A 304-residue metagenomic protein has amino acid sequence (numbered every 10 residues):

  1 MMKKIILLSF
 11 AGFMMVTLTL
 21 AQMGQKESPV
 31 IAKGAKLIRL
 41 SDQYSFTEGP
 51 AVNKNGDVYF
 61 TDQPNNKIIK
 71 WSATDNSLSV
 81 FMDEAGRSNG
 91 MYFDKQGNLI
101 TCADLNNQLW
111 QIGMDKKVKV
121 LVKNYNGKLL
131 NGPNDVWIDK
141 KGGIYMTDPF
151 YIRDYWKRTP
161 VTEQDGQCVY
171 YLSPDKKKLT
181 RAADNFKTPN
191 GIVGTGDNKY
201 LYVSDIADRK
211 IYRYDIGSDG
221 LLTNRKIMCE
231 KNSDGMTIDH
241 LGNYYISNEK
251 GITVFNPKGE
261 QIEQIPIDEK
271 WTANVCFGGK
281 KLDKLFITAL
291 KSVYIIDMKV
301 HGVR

Functional and structural regions predicted by a protein language model:
M1-Q25: Bacterial Sec-dependent N-terminal signal peptides
Q22-R304: Sequence-structural signature of mature extracellular/luminal beta-sheet repeat domains, prominently beta-propellers
